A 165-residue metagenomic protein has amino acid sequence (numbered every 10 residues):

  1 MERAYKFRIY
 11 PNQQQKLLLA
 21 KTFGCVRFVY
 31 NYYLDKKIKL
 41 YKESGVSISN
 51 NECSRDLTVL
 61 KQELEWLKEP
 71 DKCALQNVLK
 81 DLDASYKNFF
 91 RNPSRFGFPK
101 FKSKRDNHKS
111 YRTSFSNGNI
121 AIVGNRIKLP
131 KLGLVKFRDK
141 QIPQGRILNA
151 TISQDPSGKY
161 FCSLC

Functional and structural regions predicted by a protein language model:
M1-C165: Nucleic-acid substrate recognition interfaces
